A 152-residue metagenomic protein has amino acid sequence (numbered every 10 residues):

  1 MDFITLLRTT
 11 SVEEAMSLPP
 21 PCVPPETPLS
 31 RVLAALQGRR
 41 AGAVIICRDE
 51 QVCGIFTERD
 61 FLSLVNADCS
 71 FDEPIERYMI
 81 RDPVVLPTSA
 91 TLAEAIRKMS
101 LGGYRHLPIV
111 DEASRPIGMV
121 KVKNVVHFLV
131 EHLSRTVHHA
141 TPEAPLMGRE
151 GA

Functional and structural regions predicted by a protein language model:
M1-A152: Tandem CBS (Cystathionine beta-synthase) repeat/Bateman regulatory domains
